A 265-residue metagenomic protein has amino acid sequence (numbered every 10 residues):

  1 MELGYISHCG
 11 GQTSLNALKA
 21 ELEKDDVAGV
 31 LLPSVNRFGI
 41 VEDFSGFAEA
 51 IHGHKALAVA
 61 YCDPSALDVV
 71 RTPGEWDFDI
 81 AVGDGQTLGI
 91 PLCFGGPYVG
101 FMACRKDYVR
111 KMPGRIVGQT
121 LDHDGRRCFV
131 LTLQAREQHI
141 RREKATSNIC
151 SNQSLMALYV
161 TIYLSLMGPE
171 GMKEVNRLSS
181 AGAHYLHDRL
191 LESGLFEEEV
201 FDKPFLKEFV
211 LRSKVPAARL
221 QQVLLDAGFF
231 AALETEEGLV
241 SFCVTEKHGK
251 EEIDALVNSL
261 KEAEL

Functional and structural regions predicted by a protein language model:
M1-C128, L195, L211-K214, A218-Q222 (+3 more regions): Conserved PLP-enzyme active-site core in the AAT-like
H8, E170-A255: Conserved C-terminal alpha-helix-loop-beta "cap" of PLP-dependent enzymes that closes/shapes the active-site mouth
L31-P33, H54-A56, A145-T146, E170-M172 (+1 more regions): A short, structure-level motif marking secondary-structure boundaries and short turns
L88-S193, E199-D202: Active-site C-terminal subdomain of aminotransferase-like
